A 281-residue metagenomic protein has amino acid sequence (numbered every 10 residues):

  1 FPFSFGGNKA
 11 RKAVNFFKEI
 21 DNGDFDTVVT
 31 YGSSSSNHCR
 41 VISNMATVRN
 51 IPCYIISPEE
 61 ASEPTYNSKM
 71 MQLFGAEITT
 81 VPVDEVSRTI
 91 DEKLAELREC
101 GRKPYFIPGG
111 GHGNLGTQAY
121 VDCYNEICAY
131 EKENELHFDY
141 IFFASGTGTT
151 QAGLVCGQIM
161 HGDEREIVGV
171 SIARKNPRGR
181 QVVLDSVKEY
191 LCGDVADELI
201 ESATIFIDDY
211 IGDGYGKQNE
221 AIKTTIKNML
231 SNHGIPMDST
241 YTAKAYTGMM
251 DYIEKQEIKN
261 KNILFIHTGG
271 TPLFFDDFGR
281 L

Functional and structural regions predicted by a protein language model:
F1-L281: PLP-dependent amino-acid enzyme catalytic core
